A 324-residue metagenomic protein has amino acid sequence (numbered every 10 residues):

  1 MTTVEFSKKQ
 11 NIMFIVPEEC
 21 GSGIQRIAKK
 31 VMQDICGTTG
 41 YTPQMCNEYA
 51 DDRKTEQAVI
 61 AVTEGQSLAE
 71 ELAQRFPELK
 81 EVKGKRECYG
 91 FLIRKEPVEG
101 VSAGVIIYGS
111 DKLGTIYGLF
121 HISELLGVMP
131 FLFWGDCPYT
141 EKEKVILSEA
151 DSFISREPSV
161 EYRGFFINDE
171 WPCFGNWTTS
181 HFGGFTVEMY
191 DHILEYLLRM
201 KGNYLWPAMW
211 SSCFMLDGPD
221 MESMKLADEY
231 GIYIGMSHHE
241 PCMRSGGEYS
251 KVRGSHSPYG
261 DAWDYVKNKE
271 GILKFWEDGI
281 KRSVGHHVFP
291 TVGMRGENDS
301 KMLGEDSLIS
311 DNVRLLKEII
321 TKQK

Functional and structural regions predicted by a protein language model:
M1-E157: Contiguous, structured surface segment used for ligand recognition
E5-C20, F174-T179, N298-E305: Acidic/histidine-rich, surface-exposed loop or edge segments in extracytoplasmic proteins
G21-G23, S67-L68, G114-T115, P172-G175 (+5 more regions): Flexible loop/turn segments at secondary-structure boundaries
G65-L68, L92, E99-Y139, G218-R244 (+1 more regions): Hydrophobic or amphipathic alpha-helical targeting/insertion segments
M129-G183, E188-A208: An acidic-aromatic substrate-binding cleft motif
V145-L147, G218, D228-E229, H256-K324: Gly/Pro-rich turn-and-neighbor structural signature
E161, I167, R199-G202, W206-W210 (+2 more regions): Conserved alpha/beta enzyme-core scaffolds, especially Rossmann-like or related mixed alpha/beta domains that build
G183-C213, P219-E222, L226-G235, G285: Catalytic domains of carbohydrate-active enzymes, especially glycoside hydrolases
